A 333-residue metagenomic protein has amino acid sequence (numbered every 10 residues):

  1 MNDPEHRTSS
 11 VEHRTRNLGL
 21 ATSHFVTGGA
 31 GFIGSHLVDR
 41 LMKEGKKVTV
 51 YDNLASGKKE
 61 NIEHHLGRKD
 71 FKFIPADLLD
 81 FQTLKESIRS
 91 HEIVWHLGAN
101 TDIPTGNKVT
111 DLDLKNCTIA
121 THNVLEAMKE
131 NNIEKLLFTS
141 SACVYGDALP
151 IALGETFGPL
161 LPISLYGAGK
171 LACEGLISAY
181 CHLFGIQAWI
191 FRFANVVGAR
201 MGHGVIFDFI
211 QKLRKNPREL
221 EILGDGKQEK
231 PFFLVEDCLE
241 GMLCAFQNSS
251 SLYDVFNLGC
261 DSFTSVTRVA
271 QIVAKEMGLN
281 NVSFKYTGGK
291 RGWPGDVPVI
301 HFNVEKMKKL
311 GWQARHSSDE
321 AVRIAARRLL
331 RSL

Functional and structural regions predicted by a protein language model:
N2-T8, H13-V196, I324: N-terminal Rossmann-like NAD(P)+-binding domain of SDR-like oxidoreductases, especially those catalyzing
A30, L54, A194-V197, G224-K227 (+2 more regions): Structured beta->alpha junctions
K43, A76, R214-L333: C-terminal substrate-binding subdomain of Rossmann-fold SDR/epimerase-dehydratase oxidoreductases
G57, L79, K108, N116-I119 (+7 more regions): Residue-level signal for the nucleotide or nucleotide-sugar donor/cofactor binding architecture
Q82-K85, P104, D111, H122 (+7 more regions): Residues in well-ordered alpha-helical elements
V124, Y180, D208-L213, G241-A245: A short, amphipathic alpha-helix embedded in the catalytic core of nucleotide-handling enzymes
I151-A152, H203-K212: A glycine/serine/threonine-rich, flexible loop-to-helix segment that serves as the NAD(P) cofactor-binding "lid"
A172, L176, Y180, F209 (+2 more regions): Hydrophobic alpha-helix immediately C-terminal to the catalytic Tyr-X-X-X-Lys motif of short-chain
